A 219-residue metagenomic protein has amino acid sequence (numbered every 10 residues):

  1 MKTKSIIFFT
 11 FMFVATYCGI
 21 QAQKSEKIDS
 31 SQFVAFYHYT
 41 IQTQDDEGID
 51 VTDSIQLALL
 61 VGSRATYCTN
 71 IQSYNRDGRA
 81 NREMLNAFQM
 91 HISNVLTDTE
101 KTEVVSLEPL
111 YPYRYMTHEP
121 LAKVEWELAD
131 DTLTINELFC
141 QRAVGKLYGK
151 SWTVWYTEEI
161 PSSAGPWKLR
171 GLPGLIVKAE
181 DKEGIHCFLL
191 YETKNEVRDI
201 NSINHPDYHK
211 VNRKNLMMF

Functional and structural regions predicted by a protein language model:
M1-S30: Bacterial Sec-dependent N-terminal signal peptides
K24-F219: Extended soluble regions of mature proteins
